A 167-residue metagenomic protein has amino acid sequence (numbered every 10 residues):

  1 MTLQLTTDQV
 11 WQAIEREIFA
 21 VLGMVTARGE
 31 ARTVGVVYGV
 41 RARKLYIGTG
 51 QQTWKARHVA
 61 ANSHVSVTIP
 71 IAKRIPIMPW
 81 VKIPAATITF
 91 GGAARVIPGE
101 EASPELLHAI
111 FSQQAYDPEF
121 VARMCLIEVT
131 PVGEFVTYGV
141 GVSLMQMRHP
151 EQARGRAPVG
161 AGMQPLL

Functional and structural regions predicted by a protein language model:
M1-A20: Short, basic/aromatic recognition patches
M1-L5, A72, P79-L167: Charged, gly/pro-rich active-site loop segments
V10, K55, A102-L106: Amphipathic alpha-helical interface surfaces
I14, H58-V59, I110: A generic structural signal for nonpolar/aromatic side chains embedded in well-ordered alpha-helices
R16, E30-R32, A86, R123: Residue-level preference for beta-strand/loop junctions
I18-Q51, R57-V59, S66-I71, I77-W80: Short beta-strand segments
A20, L45, V65, A94-R95 (+1 more regions): Short beta-strand segments in beta-sandwich/barrel cores
K55-A56, V136: Short beta-strand His + acidic residue motifs that chelate non-heme Fe in jelly-roll/DSBH and cupin folds
